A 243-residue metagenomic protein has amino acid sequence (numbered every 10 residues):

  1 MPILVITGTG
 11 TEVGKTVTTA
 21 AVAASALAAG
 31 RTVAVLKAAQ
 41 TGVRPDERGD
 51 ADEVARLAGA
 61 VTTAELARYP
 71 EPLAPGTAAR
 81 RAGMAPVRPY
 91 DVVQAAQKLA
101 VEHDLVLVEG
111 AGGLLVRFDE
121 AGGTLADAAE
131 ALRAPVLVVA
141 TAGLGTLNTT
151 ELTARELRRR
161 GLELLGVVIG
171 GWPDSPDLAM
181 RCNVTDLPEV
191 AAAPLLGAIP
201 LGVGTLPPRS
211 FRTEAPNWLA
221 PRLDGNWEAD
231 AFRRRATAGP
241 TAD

Functional and structural regions predicted by a protein language model:
I3, V17-P86, Y90, A95-L99: N-terminal phosphate/diphosphate-binding loop that engages ATP/GTP or pyrophosphate donors across diverse enzyme folds
I6-T7: Hydrophobic anchor at the beta1->P-loop junction of P-loop NTPases
V13-G14: Conserved glycine(s) of the Walker
V35-K37, L137-A140, L165-G171: Short internal beta-strands
V92-G123: Switch II (G3) loop of P-loop NTPases
D119-G143: Inter-motif core of Ras-like GTPase G domains
E120-D127, E151-A154, M180-T185: Charged helix-capping and loop-helix junction motifs
R155-D243: C-terminal lobe/tail of nucleotide-utilizing enzymes
